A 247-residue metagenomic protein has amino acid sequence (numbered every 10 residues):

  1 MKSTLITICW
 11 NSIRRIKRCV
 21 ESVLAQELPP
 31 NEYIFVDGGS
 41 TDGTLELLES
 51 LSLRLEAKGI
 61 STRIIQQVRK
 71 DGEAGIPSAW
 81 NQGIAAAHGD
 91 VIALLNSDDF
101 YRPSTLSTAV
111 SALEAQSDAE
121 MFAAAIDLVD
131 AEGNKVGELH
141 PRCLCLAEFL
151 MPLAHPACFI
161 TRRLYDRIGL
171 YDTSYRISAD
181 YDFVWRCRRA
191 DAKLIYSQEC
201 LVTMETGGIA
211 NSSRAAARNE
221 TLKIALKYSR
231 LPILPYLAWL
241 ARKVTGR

Functional and structural regions predicted by a protein language model:
K2-T4, E32, D182: Cell-envelope/extracellular polymer assembly enzymes that use nucleotide-activated donors
E21-P30: Short, acidic, metal-binding catalytic loop of nucleotide-sugar glycosyltransferases
N31-G39, I65-R69: Short beta-strand/loop segment that forms part of the nucleotide-sugar
D37-L47, N96: A conserved acidic beta->alpha catalytic loop
R69-A87: Glycine-rich, basic loop-to-helix element that forms the pyrophosphate-binding segment of sugar-nucleotide handling
I92: Short aromatic/hydrophobic "clamp" motif used to bind/position activated sugar donors
F100, S104-V136: Conserved donor NDP-sugar-binding/catalytic core segment of glycosyltransferases
P141-I224: Conserved nucleotide-sugar donor-binding catalytic segment
